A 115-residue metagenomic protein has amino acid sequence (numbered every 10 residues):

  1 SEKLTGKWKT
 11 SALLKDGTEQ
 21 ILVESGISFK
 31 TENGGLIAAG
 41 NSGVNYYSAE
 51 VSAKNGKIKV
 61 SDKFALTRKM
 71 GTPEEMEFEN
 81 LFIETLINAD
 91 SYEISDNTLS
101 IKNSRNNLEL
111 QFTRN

Functional and structural regions predicted by a protein language model:
S1-N115: Lipid interaction determinants
